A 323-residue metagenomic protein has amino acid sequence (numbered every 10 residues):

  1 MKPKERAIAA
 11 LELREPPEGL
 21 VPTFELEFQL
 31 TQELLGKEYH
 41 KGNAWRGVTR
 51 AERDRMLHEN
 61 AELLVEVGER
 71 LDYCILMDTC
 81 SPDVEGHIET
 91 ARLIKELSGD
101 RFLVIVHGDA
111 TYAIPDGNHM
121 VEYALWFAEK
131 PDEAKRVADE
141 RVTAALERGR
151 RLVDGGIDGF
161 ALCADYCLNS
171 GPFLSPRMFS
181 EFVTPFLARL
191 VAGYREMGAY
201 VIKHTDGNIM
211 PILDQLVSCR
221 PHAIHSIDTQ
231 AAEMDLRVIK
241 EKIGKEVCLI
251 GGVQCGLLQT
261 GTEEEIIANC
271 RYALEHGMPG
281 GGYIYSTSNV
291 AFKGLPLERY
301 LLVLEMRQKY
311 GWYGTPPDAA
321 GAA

Functional and structural regions predicted by a protein language model:
M1-L63, E69, C74-A323: Active-site loop segments of alpha/beta catalytic cores
